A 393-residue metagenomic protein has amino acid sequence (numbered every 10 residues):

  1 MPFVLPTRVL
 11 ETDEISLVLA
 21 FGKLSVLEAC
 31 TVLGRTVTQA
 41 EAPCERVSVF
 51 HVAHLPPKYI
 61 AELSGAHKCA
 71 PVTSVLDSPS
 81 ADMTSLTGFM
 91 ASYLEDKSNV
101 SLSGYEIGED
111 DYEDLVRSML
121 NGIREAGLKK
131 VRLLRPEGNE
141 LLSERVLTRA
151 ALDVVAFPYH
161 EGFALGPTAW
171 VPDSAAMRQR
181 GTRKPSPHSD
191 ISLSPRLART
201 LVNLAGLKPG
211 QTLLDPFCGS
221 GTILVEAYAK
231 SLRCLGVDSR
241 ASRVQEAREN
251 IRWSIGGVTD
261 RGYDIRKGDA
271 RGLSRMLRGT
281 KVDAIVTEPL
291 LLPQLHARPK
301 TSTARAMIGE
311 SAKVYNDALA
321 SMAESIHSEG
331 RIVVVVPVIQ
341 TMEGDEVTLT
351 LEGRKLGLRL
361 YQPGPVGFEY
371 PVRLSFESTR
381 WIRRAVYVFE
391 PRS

Functional and structural regions predicted by a protein language model:
P2-C69, V75-D82, G108-R117, E140-S393: Class I S-adenosyl-L-methionine-dependent methyltransferase catalytic core
P79-L94: Short, charged beta->alpha transition segments
D96-N99, P209-G210: Phosphate-coordination loops involved in phosphoryl transfer and adenosine-cofactor binding
S98-E106, D110-Y112: DNA-contacting interfaces and partner/effector-binding or oligomerization modules in DNA-centric proteins
S101-S103, K130-L134, A164-G166: A structural signal for short, well-ordered beta-strand segments and their strand-loop junctions that often border
G104-E106, I123, G127, A169: Generic hydrophobic/packing signal
E113-N139: A gly/proline- and charged-residue-enriched helix-loop-helix capping module
